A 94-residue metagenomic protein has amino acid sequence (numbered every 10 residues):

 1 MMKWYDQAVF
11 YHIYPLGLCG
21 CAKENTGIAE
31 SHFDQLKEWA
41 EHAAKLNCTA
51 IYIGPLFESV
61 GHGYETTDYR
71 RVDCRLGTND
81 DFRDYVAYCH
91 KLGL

Functional and structural regions predicted by a protein language model:
M1-L94: N-terminal structural segment of carbohydrate-active enzymes
